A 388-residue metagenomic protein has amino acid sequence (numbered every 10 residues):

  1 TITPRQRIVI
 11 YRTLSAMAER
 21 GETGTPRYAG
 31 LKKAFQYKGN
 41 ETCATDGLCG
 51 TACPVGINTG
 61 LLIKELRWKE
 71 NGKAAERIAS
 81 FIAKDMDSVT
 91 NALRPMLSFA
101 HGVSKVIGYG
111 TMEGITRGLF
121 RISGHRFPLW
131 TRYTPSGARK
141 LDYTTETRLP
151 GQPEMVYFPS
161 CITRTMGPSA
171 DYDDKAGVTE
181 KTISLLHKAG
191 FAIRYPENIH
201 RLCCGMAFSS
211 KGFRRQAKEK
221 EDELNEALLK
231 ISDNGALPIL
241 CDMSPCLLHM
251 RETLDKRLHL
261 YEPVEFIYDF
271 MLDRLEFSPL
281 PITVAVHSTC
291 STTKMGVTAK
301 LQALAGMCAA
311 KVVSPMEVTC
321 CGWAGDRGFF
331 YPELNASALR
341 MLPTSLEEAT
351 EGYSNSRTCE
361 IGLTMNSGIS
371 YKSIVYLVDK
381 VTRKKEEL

Functional and structural regions predicted by a protein language model:
T1-C43, P54, T59-L62, W68-A75 (+2 more regions): Ferredoxin-type iron-sulfur electron-transfer modules and their immediate structural context
Y37-G50, R201, H287, V318: Residues immediately within or flanking Cys/His clusters that coordinate Zn2+ in small zinc-binding modules
D46-A52, G56, A324: Cys/His-rich metal-chelating microdomains
G60-L388: Iron-sulfur cluster-binding electron-transfer modules in prokaryotic oxidoreductases
